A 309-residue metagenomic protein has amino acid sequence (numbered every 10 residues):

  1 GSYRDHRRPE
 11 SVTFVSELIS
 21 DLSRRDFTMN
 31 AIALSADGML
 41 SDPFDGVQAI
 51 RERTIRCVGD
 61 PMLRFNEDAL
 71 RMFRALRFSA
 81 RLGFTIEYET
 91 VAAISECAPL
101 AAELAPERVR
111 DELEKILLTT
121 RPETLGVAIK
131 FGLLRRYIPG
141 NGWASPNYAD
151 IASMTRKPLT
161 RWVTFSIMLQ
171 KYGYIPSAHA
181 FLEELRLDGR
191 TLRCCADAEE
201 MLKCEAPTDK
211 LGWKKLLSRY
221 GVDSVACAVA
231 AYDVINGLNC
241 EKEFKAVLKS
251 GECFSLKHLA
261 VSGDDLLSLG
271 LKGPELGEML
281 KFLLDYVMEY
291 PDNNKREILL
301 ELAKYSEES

Functional and structural regions predicted by a protein language model:
G1-S309: Catalytic cores of the polymerase beta-like nucleotidyltransferase superfamily and closely associated nucleotide
